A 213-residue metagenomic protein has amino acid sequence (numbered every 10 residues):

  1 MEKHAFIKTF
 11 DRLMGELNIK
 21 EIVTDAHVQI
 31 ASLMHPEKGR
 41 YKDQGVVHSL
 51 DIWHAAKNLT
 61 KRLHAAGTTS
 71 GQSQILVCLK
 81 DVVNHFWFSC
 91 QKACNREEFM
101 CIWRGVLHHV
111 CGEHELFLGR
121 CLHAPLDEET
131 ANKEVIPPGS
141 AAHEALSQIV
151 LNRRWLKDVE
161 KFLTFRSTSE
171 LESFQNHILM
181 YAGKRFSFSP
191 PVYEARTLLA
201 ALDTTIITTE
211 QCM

Functional and structural regions predicted by a protein language model:
M1-F6: Phosphate/oxyanion-binding active-site loops and adjacent basic polyanion-contact surfaces
I7-L17, E21-G39, D43, W53 (+1 more regions): Acidic/histidine-rich catalytic cores and adjacent linkers of DNA breakage/strand-transfer/modification proteins
K42-G67: Inter-helix linker motif
